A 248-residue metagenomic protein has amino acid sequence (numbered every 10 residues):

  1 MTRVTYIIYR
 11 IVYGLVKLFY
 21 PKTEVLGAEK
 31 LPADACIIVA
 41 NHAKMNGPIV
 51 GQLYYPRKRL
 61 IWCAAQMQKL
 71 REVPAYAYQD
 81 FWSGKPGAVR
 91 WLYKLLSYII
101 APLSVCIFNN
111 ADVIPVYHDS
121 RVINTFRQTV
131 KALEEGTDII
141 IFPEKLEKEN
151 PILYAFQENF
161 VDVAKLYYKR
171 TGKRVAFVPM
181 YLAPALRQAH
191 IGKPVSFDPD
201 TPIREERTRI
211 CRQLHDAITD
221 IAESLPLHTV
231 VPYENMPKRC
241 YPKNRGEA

Functional and structural regions predicted by a protein language model:
T5-Y6, V12-K44: Helix-to-loop junction immediately C-terminal to a conserved catalytic motif
V16-L26, C106, N110, K243-A248: Low-complexity, charge- and small-residue-enriched intrinsically disordered regions
K22-L26, G47-P48, A101, F126-R127: A generic local structural motif
E29-D34, Y55, A132-E134: Flexible, charged surface loops at secondary-structure boundaries
D34-H118: Catalytic core of membrane glycerolipid acyltransferases/transacylases, capturing the structured, soluble-facing
H118-A248: Non-catalytic C-terminal accessory region of glycerolipid acyltransferases and related lyso-lipid remodeling enzymes
